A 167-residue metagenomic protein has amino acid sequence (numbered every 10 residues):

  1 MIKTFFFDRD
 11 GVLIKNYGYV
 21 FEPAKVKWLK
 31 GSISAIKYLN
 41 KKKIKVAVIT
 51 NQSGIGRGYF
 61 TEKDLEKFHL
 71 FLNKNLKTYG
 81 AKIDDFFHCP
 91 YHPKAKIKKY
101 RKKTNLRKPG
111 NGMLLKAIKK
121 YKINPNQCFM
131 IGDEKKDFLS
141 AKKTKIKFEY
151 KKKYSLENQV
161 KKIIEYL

Functional and structural regions predicted by a protein language model:
M1-A47: Active-site neighborhood of HAD-like aspartate-dependent phosphohydrolases
D8-D10, N51, D133, D137: Acidic active-site catalytic centers that drive phospho-/nucleotidyl reactions and related ester hydrolyses
V12-N16, A47, F87-K99: Short, basic/glycine-rich phosphate-binding loops at helix/coil junctions that contact nucleotide phosphates
L13-I14, G54-R57, P93-A95, D137-F138: Short, active-site-adjacent cap segments at secondary-structure transitions
A24-K25, G58-K63, R101: Short, solvent-exposed loop/turn segments at secondary-structure boundaries
S32, I36-L72, A81-H92: Substrate-recognition element of Asp-dependent hydrolases with the DxDx(T/V) motif
L70-D84, K96-M130, E134-L167: Asp-based, Mg2+/Mn2+-dependent phosphohydrolase catalytic module
